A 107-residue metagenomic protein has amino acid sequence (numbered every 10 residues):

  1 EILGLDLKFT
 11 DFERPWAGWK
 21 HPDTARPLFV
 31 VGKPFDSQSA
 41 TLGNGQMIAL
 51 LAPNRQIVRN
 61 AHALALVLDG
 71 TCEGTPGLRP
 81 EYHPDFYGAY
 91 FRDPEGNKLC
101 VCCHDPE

Functional and structural regions predicted by a protein language model:
E1-L3, A89, P94, K98: Conserved active-site alpha-helix within GNAT-family acetyltransferase domains
I2-L7, D69-T71: Conserved acetyl-CoA-binding loop of GNAT-fold acetyltransferases
L5-L42, L99-C103: Conserved short beta-strand elements that form part of the metal-binding/catalytic scaffold of enzyme active sites
T10, T75-P76, P106: Residue-level detector of family-conserved "landmark" positions at structurally sensitive sites
G43-M47: Short, solvent-exposed beta-strand edge segments and adjacent coil->beta transition regions
A49-A89, P94: Vicinal oxygen chelate
P80-E81, H104-E107: A short acidic/small-residue loop/turn micro-motif
